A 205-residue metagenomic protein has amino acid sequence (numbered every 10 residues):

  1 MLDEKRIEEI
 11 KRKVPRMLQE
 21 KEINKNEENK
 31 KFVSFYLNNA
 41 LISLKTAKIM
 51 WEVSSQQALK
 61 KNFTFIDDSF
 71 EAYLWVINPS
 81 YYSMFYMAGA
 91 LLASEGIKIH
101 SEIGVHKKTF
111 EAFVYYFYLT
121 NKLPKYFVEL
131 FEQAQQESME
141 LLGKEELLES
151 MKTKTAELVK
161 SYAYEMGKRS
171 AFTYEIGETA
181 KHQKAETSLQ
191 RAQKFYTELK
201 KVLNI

Functional and structural regions predicted by a protein language model:
M1-I205: Terminal alpha-helical segments
